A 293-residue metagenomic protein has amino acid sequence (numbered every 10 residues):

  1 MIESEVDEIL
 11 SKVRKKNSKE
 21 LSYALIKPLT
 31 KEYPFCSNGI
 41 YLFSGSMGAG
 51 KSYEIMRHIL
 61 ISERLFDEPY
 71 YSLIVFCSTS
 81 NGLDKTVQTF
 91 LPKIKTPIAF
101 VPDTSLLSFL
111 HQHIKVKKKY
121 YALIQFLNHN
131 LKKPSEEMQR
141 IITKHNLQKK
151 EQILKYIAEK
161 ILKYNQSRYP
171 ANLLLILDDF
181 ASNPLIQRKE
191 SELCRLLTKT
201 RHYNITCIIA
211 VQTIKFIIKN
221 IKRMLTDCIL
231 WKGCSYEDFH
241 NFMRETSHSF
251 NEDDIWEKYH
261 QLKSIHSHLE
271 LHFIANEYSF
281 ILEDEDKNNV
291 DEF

Functional and structural regions predicted by a protein language model:
M1-T30, S78-S80, P92: N-terminal pre-Walker A segment at the start of P-loop NTPase domains
P28, G39-I61, Y71, S78-G82 (+2 more regions): Conserved P-loop NTPase motor cores
C36: Residues immediately N-terminal to the Walker A/P-loop in ABC ATPase nucleotide-binding domains
L65-T89, L106-L107: AAA+/P-loop NTPase substrate/partner-engagement loops
K93-S108, W231: Short acidic-hydrophobic, aromatic-tinged amphipathic segments that line or gate anion-handling sites
L106-K119, S247-N251: C-terminal helix of von Willebrand factor
C194, K219-F293: Conserved GTP-binding G-domain of TRAFAC-class P-loop NTPases and closely related GTPase folds
